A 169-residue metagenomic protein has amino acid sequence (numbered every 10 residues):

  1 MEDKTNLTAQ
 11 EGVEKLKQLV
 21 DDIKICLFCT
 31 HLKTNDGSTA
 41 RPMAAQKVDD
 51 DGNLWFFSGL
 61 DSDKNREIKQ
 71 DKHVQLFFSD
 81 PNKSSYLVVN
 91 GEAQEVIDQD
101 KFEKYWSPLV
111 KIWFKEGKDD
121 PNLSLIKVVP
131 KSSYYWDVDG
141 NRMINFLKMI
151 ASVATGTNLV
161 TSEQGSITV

Functional and structural regions predicted by a protein language model:
M1-I25, S162, S166: N-terminal leader/targeting segments and the immediate start of mature chains
E2-N6, L123-V169: C-terminal edge-of-domain segments
Q18-N35, V74-F78: A short, Trp-centered hydrophobic/proline-enriched beta-strand micro-motif
N35-M43: A positional/architectural concept
D50-W55: Short active-site oxyanion
F57-G59, S79: Short His-Asn-centered micro-motif
D63-K64, Y135: Short beta-strands and strand-coil junctions in structured, solvent-facing domains, enriched
K64-P130: Short, structured beta-strand-loop surface elements
